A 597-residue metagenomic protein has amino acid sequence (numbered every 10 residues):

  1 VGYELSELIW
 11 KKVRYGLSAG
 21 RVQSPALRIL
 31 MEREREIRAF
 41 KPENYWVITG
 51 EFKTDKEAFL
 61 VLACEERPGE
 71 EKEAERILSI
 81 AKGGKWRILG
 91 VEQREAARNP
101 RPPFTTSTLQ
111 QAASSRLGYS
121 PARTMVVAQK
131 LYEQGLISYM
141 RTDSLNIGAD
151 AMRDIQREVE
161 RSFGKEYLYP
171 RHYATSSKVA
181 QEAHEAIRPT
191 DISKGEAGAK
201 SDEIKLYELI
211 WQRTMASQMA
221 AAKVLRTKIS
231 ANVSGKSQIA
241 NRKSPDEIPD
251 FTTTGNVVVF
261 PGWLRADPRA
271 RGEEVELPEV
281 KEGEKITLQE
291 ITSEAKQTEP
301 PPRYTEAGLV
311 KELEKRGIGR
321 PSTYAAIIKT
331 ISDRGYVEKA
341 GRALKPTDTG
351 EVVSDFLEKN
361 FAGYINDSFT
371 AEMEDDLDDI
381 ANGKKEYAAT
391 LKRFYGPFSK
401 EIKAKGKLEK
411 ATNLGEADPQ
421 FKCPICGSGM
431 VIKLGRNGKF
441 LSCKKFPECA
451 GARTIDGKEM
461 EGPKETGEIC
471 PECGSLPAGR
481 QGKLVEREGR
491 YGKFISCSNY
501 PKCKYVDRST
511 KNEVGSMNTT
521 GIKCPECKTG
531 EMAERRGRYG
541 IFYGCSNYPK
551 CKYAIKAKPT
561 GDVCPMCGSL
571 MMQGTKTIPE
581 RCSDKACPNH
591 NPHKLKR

Functional and structural regions predicted by a protein language model:
V1-Q93, E185-V233, E247-T252: Phosphate-backbone binding and catalysis cores of DNA-processing enzymes
S6, A39, P121, M140-G235 (+1 more regions): Basic, low-complexity terminal or inter-domain segments flanking catalytic cores
G83-N99, E290-K296: Positively charged, polyanion-binding regions of nucleic-acid-associated proteins
I88-V91, P100-A113, S138-T142, P300-E312: Short acidic, hydrophobic short linear motifs in intrinsically disordered regions
